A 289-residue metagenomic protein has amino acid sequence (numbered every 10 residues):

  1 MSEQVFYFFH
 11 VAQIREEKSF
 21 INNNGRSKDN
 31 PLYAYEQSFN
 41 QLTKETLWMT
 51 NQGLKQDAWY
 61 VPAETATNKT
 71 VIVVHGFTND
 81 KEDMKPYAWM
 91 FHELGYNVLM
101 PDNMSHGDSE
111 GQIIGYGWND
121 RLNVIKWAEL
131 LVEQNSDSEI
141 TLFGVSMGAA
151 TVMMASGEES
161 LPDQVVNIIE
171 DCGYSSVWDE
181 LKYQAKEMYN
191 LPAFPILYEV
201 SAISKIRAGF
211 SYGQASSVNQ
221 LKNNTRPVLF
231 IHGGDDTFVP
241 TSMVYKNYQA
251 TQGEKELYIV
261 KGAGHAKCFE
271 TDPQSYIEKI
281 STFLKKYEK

Functional and structural regions predicted by a protein language model:
M1-M49: An N-terminal hydrophobic leader/cap segment in hydrolases
F77-M90, N103: The serine-hydrolase catalytic nucleophile loop
D83, I114-N135: Alpha/beta-hydrolase active-site loop
Y87, S217, R226, P240-Q249: Short alpha-helix in the alpha/beta-hydrolase fold that links the catalytic acid
F91-E110: Conserved alpha/beta-hydrolase
M154-S211: Hydrolase active-site cap/lid region
N223-T225, F230-H232, D236: Short beta-strand/loop motif that positions the catalytic acidic residue of the alpha/beta-hydrolase fold
T271-K289: Catalytic active-site module of serine/aspartate enzymes centered on a nucleophile-bearing elbow/loop
